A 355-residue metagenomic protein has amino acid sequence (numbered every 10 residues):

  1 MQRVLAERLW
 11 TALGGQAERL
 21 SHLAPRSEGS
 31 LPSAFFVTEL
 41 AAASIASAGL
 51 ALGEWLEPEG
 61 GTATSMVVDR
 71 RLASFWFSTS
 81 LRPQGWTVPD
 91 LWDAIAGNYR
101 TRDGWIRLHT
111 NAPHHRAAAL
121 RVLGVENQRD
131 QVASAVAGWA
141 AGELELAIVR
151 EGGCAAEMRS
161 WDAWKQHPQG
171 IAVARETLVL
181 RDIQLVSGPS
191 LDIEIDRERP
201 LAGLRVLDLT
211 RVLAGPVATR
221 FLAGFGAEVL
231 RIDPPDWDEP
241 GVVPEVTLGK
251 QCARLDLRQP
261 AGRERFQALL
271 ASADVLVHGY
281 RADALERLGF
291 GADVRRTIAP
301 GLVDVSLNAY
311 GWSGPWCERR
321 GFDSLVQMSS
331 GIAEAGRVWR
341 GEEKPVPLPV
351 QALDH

Functional and structural regions predicted by a protein language model:
M1-D236, Q267, S272, R295-S306 (+1 more regions): Acyl-CoA thioester-binding alpha/beta core of soluble enzymes
H109, S134, D256, V275 (+3 more regions): Hydrophobic alpha-helical scaffolding
L207, Q251-T297: A structured beta-alpha segment of the ubiquitous adenosine-cofactor-binding alpha/beta core
R211, L257, R281-A282, N308-A309 (+1 more regions): Short glycine-/small-residue-rich Rossmann-like dinucleotide-binding loops
G226, G249-K250, A273, F322: Short, well-ordered alpha-helix to beta-strand connector turns
A227, R231-L257, R265: Glycine-rich phosphate-binding loop and adjoining beta1-alpha1-beta2 segment of Rossmann-like nucleotide-binding folds
R287-G336: Rossmann-fold NAD(P)-binding glycine/threonine-rich loop
I332-H355: Core active-site phosphate/anionic-ligand binding loop and the adjoining beta-turn-alpha structural block in enzyme
